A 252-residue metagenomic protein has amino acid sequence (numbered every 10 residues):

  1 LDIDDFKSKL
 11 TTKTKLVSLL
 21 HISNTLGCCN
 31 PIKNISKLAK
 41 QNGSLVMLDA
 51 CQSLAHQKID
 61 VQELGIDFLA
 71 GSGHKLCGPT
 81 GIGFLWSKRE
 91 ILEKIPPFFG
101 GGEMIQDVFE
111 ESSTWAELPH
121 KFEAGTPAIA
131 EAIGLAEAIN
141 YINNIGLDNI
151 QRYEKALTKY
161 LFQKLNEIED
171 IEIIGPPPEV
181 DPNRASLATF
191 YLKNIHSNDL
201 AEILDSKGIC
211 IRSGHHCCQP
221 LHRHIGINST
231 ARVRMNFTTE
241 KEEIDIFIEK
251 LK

Functional and structural regions predicted by a protein language model:
L1-K252: Pyridoxal 5′-phosphate
